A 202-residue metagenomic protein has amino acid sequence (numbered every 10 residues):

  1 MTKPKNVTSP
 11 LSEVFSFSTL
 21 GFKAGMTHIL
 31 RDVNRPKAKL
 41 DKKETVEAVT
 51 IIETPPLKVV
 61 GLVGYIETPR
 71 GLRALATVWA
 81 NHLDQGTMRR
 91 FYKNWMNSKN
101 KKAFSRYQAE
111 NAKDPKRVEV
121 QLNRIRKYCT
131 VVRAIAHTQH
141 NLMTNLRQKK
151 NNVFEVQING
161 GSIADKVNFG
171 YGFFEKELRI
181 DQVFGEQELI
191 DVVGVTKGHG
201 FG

Functional and structural regions predicted by a protein language model:
M1-G202: Extended basic (Lys/Arg/His-rich) segments that typically form rRNA-contacting surfaces in ribosomal proteins
